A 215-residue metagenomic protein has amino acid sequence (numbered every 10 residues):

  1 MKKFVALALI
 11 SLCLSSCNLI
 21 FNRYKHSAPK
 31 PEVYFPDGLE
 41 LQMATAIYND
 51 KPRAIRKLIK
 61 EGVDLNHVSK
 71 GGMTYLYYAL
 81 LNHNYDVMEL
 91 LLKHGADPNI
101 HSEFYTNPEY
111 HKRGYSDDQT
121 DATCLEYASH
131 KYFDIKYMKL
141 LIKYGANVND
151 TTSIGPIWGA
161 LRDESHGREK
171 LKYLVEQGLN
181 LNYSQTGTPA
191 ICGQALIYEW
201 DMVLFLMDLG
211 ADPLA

Functional and structural regions predicted by a protein language model:
M1-F4: Positively charged n-region of N-terminal signal peptides that target proteins for export
A6-L9: Sec-dependent N-terminal signal peptides
S15-S16: C-terminal motif of bacterial Sec signal peptides marking the signal peptidase cleavage site
Y24-G71: N-terminal segments that cap or nucleate solenoid repeat domains
V33-T45, V68-Y77, H101-S129, D150-R162 (+2 more regions): Ankyrin-repeat boundary/"N-cap" motif
D50, H83, Y132-F133, E164-H166 (+1 more regions): Ankyrin-repeat intra-repeat helix-capping/turn positions
A54, D86-V87, K136-Y137, H166-K170 (+1 more regions): Conserved ankyrin/ankyrin-like repeat signature
R56-D64, E89-D97, K139-N147, K172-N180 (+1 more regions): Ankyrin repeat domain, specifically the short helix-to-loop turn at the C-terminus of the second helix of each repeat
